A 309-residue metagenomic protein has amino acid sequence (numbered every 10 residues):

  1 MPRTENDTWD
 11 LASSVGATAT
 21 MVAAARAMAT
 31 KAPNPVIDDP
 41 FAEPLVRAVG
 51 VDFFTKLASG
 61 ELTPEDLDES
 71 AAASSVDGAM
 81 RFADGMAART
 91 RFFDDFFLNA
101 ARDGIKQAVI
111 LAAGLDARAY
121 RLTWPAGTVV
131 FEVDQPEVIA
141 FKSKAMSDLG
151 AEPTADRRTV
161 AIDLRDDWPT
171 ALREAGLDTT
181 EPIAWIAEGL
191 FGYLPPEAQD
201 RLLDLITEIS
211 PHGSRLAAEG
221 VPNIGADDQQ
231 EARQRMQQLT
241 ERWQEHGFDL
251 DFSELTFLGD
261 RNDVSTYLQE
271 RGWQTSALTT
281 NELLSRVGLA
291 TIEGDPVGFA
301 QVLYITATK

Functional and structural regions predicted by a protein language model:
M1-V109, L115-V160: Rossmann-like AdoMet
P2-A17, P33, D228-K309: Rossmann-like AdoMet/SAM-dependent catalytic core
A100-G104, A175-E181: Glycine-rich phosphate-binding loop signature in dinucleotide/nucleotide-binding domains
L122-G127, L177-T179, E208-P211: Short, conserved loop/helix-junction motifs that constitute active-site signature segments in enzyme catalytic cores
S147-T179: S-adenosyl-L-methionine
D167-T170, Y193-P211: A short, conserved alpha-helix within the catalytic core of class I
L177-A198: A short SAM/SAH-binding and catalytic strip from SAM-dependent methyltransferases
A184, L203, E208-G225: Conserved beta-strand signature within the Rossmann-like core of class I S-adenosyl-L-methionine
